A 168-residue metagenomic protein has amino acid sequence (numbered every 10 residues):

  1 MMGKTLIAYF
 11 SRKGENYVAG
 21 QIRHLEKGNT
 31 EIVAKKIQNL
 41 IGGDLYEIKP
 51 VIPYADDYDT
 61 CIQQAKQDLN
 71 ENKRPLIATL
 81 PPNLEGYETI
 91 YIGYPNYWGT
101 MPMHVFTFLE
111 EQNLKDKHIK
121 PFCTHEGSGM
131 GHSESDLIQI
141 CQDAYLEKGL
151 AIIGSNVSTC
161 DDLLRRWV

Functional and structural regions predicted by a protein language model:
M1-T89, G99-T100, F106, D162-R166: N-terminal beta1-alpha1-beta2 submodule of the flavodoxin-like/Rossmannoid cofactor-binding fold
G3, K115-H118, D143-A144: A short helix->loop->beta-strand "cap" motif at the edges of active sites that frequently abuts
K13-E15, V51-P53, N96-G99, E126-G129 (+1 more regions): Solvent-exposed loop/turn segments at secondary-structure junctions within structured extracellular/periplasmic domains
L84-E85, E110-D116, I140-C141: Short, conserved loop/helix-junction motifs that constitute active-site signature segments in enzyme catalytic cores
M101-V105, M130-S133, T159-C160: Residues at alpha-helix caps and immediate loop-helix transition turns in enzyme cores, especially N- and C-cap
G127-I140: Glycine-rich, charge-decorated loop segments at or immediately adjacent to ligand/cofactor-binding or catalytic sites
Y145-V168: Glycine-rich phosphate/pyrophosphate-binding loop and the adjoining helix
